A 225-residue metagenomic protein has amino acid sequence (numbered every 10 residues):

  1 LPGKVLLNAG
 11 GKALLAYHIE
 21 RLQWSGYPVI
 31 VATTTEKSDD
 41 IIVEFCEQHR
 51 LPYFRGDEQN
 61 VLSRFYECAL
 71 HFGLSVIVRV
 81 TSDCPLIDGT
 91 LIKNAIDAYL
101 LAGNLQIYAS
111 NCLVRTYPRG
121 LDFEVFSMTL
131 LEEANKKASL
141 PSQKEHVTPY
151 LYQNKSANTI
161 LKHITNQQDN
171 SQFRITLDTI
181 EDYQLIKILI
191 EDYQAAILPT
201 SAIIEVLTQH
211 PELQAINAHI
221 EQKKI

Functional and structural regions predicted by a protein language model:
L1-T33, S38: N-terminal glycine-rich phosphate-binding loop and ensuing alpha1 helix
N8, R55, R79, S110-N111 (+1 more regions): Structural signal for conserved beta-strand scaffold positions within catalytic alpha/beta enzyme cores
Q23, E47, K155: Anion (oxyanion) recognition and catalysis
S25, G73, N104-L105: Short loop/turn motifs at secondary-structure junctions
V29, E44, I87-F173, Q184 (+2 more regions): Conserved core of the sugar-phosphate nucleotidyltransferase
E36-L101: Short phosphate-binding loop-to-helix
T179: Short, conserved phosphate/pyrophosphate- and ester-handling motifs at nucleotide-, phospho-/glycolipid
A196: Polar, enzyme-active/binding microenvironments
